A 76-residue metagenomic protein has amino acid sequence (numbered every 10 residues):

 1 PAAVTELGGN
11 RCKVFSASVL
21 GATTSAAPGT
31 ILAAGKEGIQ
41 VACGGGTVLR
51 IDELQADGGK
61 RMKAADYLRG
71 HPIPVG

Functional and structural regions predicted by a protein language model:
P1-G76: Internal anion-binding site segments
